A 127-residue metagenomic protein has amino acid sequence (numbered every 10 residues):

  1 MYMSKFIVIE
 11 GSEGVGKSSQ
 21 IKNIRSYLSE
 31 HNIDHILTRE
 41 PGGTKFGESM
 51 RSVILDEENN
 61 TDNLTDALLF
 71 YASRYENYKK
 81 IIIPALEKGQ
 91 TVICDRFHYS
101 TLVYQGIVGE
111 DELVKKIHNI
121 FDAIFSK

Functional and structural regions predicted by a protein language model:
M1-S4: Phosphate-binding P-loop
I7-I9: Hydrophobic anchor at the beta1->P-loop junction of P-loop NTPases
G14: Walker A (P-loop) phosphate-binding loop of P-loop NTPases
K17: Conserved lysine of the Walker
Q20: Hydrophobic positions on the alpha1 helix immediately C-terminal to the Walker A/P-loop
I24, L28-S29: Hydrophobic alpha-helical packing residues
H31-F125: ATP-dependent small-molecule kinase phosphotransfer cores that center on conserved nucleotide phosphate-binding segments
